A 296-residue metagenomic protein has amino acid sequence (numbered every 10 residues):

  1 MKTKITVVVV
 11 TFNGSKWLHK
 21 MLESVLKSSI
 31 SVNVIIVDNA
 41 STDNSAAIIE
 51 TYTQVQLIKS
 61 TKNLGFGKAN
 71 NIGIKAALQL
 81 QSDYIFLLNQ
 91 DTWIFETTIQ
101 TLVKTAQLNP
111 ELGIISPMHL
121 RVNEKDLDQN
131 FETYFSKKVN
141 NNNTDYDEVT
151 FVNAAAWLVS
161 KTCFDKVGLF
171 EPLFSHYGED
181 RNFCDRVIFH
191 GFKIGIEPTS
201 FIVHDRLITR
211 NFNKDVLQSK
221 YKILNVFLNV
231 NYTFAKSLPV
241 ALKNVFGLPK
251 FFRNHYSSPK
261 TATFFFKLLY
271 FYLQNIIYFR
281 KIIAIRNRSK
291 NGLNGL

Functional and structural regions predicted by a protein language model:
E23-V32: Short, acidic, metal-binding catalytic loop of nucleotide-sugar glycosyltransferases
S24, D38-A47, K62, T92: A conserved acidic beta->alpha catalytic loop
S60-L80: Glycine-rich, basic loop-to-helix element that forms the pyrophosphate-binding segment of sugar-nucleotide handling
S82-W93: Short beta-strand-to-loop acidic/aromatic patch adjacent to the donor-nucleotide binding site
E96-Q129: Conserved donor NDP-sugar-binding/catalytic core segment of glycosyltransferases
P117, F131-T150: Short, flexible, basic/aromatic active-site loop/helix in glycosyltransferases
F151-G168, L173-F201: A short, conserved alpha-helix in the catalytic core of glycosyltransferases
V216-I223, Y232-L296: Non-catalytic, C-terminal membrane-associated alpha-helical segments of glycosyltransferases
